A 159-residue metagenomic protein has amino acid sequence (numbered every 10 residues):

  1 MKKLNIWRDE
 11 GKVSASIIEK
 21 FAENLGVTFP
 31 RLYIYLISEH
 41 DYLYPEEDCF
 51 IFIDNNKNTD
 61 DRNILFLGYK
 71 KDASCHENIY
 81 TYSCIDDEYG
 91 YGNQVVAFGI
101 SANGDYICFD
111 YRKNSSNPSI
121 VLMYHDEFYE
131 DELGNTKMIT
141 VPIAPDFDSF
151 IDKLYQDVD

Functional and structural regions predicted by a protein language model:
M1-D105, Y155-V158: A surface-exposed partner-binding patch
R31, E46, S119, I143-D146: Generic low-complexity segments that are intrinsically disordered, proline-rich and/or Lys/Arg-biased
G99, D110, V121-M123: Residues in well-ordered beta-strands of folded domains
D105-K113: Broad, structure-driven detector of short, well-ordered beta-strand segments within folded domains
S115-N117, Q156-D159: N-terminal processing/targeting junctions
S116-D131: Intrinsically disordered, low-complexity regulatory segments enriched in Ser/Thr/Pro and charged residues
E127-I151: Compact, glycine/acidic-enriched structural inserts
